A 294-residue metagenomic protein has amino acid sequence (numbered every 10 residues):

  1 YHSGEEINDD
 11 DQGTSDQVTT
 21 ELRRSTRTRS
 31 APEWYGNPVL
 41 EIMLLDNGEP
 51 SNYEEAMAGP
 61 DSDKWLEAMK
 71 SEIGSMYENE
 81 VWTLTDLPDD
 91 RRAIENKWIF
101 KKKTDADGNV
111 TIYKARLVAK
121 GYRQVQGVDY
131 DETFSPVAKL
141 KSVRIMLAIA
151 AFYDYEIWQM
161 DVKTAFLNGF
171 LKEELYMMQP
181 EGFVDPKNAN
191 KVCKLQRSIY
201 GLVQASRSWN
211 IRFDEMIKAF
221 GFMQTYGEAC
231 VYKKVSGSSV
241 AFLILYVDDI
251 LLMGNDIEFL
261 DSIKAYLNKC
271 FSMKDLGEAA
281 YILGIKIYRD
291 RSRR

Functional and structural regions predicted by a protein language model:
Y1-R294: Long, low-complexity, charge-biased intrinsically disordered regions
